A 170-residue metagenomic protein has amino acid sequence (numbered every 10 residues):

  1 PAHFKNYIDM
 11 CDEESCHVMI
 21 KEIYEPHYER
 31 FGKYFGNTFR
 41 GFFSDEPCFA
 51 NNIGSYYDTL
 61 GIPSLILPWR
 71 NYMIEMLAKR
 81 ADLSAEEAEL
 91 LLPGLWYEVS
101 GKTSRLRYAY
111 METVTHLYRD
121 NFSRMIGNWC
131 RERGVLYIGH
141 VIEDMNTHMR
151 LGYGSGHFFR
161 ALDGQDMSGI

Functional and structural regions predicted by a protein language model:
P1-I170: Catalytic-domain carbohydrate-binding cleft regions of carbohydrate-active enzymes
